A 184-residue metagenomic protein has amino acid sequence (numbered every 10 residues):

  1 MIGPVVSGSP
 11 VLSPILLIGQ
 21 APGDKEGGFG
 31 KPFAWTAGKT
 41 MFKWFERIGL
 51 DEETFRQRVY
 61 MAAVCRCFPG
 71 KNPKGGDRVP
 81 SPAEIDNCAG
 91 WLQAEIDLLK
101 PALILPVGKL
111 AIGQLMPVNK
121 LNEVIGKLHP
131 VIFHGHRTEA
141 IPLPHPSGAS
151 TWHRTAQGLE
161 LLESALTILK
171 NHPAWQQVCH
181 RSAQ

Functional and structural regions predicted by a protein language model:
M1-R181: A polyanion-binding, active-site-adjacent surface
